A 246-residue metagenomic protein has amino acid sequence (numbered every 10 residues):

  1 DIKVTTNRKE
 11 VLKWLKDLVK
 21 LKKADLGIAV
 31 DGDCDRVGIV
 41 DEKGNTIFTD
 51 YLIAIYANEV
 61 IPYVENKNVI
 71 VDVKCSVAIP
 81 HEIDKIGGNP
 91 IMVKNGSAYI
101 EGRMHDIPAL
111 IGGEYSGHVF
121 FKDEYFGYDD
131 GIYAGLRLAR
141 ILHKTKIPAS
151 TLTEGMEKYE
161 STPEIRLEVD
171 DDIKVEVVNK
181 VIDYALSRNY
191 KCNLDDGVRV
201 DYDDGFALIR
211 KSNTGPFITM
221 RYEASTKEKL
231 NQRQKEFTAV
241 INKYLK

Functional and structural regions predicted by a protein language model:
D1-T145, L152: Phosphate-binding chemistry for phosphorylated carbohydrates and sugar-nucleotides
T145-K246: Catalytic-core signal marking the mid-to-C-terminal active-site face
